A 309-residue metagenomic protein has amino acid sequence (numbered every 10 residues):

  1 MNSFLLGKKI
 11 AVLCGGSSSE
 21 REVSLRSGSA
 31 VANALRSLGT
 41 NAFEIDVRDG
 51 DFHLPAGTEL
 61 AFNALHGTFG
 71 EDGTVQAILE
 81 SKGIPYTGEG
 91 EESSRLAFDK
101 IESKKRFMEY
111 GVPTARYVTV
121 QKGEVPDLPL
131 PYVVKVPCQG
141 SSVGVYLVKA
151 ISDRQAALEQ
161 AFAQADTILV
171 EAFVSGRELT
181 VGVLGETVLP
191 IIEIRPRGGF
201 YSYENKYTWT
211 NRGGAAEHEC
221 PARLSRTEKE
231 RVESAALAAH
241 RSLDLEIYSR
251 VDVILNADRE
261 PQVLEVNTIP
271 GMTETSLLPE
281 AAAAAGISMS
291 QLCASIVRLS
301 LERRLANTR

Functional and structural regions predicted by a protein language model:
M1-C14, A42, D51-L54, L96-R177: Active-site nucleotide/adenylate-binding loops and adjacent lid/helix of ATP-dependent enzymes
M1-F98, E102, E109, Q121-E124 (+3 more regions): ATP-binding N-terminal substructure of ATP-dependent carboxylate-amine bond-forming enzymes
L6-L13, N211-P221, L277: A short small-residue
L54-T58, P126-L130, G185-E186, A257-Q262: A short, glycine/Asx- and small/polar-enriched loop/turn that sits immediately N-terminal to a beta-strand
A77-Y86, A150-Q155, A285: A glycine- and small-aliphatic-rich helix-loop capping segment at beta-alpha/alpha-beta transitions that lines
I151-S234, L255-Q262: Phosphate-binding site of ATP-dependent enzymes
S225-R309: ATP-dependent carboxylate activation and anion-phosphoryl transfer catalytic cores that bind Mg-ATP to form
